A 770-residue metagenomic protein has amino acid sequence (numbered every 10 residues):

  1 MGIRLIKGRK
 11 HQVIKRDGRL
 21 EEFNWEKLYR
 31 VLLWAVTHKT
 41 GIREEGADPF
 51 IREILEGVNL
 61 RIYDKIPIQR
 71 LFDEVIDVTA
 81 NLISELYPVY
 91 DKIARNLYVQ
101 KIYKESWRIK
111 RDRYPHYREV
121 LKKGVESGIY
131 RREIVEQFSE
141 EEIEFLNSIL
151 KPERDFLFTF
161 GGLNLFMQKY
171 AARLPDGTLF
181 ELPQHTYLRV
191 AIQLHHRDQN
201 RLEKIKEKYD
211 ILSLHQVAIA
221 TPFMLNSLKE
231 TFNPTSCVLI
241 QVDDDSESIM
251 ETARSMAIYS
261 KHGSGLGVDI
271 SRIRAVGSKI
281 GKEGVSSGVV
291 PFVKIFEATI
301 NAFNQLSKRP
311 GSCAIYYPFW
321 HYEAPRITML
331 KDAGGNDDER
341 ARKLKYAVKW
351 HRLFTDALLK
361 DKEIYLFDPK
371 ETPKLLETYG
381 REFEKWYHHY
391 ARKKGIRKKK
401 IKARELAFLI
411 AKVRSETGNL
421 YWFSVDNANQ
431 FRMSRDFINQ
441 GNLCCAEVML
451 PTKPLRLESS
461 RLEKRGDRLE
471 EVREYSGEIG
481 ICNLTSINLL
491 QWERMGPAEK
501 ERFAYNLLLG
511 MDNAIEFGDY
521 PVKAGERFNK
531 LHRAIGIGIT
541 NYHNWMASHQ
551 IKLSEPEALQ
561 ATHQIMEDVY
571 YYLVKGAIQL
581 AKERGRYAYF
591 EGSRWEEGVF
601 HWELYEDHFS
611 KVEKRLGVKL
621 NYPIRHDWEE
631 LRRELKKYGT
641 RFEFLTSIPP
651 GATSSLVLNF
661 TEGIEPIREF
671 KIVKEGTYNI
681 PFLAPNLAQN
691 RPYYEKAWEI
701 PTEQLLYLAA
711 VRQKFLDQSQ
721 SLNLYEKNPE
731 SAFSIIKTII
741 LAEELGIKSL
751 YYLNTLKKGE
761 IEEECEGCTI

Functional and structural regions predicted by a protein language model:
G2-Q12, R19, E45-L188, I192 (+1 more regions): Core nucleic-acid recognition elements
N24-E44, L188-H195, E662-I667: Short, surface-exposed, low-complexity cationic segments
Y90-L121, V125, L163-N164, W350 (+8 more regions): Terminal amphipathic helices with adjacent charged low-complexity linkers/tails
F145, F156-N164, P451-K453, M511 (+3 more regions): Catalytic alpha/beta core of large soluble enzyme barrels
A172, T178, H185-R201, Y209-P234 (+7 more regions): Function-dense linear segments that define catalytic or interfacial modules in macromolecule-processing proteins
I211, F503-E526, K552-P650: Internal maturation/activation junctions in enzymes
S286-A298, A697: Glycine- and Gly-Pro-enriched alpha-helical subdomains that act as flexible, kink-prone "lid/hinge" or packing modules
M329, R342-T417, V425: Polar, glycine-rich mid-to-C-terminal structural blocks that act as macromolecule-binding/assembly scaffolds
